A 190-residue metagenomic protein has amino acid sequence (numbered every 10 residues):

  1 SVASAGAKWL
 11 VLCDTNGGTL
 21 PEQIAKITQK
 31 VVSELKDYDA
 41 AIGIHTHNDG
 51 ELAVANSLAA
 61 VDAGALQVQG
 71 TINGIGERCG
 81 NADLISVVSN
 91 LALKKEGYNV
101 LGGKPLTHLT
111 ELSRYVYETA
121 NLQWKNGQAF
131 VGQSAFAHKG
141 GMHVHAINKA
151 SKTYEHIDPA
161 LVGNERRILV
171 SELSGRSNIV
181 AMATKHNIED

Functional and structural regions predicted by a protein language model:
S1-I42, L58-A65: Alpha/beta enzyme core
L12-D14, I44-N48, I72: A cross-domain feature marking catalytic cores of carbohydrate-active enzymes and several ubiquitous metabolic/repair
D14, A63-G80: Glycine-rich phosphate-binding active-site loops on the catalytic face of alpha/beta enzymes
I24, C79-S86: Histidine/acidic-residue-rich catalytic or RNA/ligand-binding cores of hydrolases and nuclease-related proteins
T28-K36, V88, A92, Y117: Surface-exposed amphipathic alpha-helices with a cationic face
A40-L52, E77: Glycine-rich beta-to-alpha transition loops that act as phosphate-gripper elements at the mouths of alpha/beta enzyme
G50-A65, A82: Catalytic cores of alpha/beta
S89, K95-D190: A mid-to-C-terminal "edge-of-domain" accessory segment
